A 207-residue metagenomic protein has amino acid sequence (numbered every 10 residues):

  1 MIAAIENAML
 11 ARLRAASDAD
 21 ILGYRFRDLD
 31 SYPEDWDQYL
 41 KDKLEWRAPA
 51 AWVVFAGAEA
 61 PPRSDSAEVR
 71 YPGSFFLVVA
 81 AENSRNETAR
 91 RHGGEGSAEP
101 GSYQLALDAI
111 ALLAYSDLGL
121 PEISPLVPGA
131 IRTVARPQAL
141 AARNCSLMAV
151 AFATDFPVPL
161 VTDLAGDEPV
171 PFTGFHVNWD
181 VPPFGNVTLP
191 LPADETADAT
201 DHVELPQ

Functional and structural regions predicted by a protein language model:
M1-S66, L120, F175-Q207: Small/polar-rich, solvent-exposed N-terminal microdomains that initiate assembly or binding
A4, S66-V69, A80-A114: Extracellular/virion structural assembly segments
R14-D18, A81-A89, L160: Short regulatory "switch" loops immediately downstream of catalytic or recognition motifs within protein catalytic
A19-D20, G96-D163, P182-P183: Acidic-leaning, charged glycine-interspersed low-complexity segments
R27-H92, P125-A149: Short, solvent-exposed beta-alpha or beta-beta edge segments that form flexible loop/patches at the rim of ligand
T88-R91, V161-T173: Short, charged, solvent-exposed linker or helix-capping segments at domain edges/interfaces that act as flexible hinges
A98, D167-D180: A short, surface-exposed beta-strand/turn
